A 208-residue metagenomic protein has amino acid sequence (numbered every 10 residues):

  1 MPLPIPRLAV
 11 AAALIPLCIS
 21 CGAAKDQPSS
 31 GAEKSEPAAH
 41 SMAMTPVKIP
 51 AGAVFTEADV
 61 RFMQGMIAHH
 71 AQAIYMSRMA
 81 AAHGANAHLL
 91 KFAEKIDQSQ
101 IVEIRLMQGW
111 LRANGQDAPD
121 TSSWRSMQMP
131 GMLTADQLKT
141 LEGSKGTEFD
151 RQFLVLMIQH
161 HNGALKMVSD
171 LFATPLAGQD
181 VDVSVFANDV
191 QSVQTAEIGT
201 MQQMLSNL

Functional and structural regions predicted by a protein language model:
M1-V10: Bacterial N-terminal signal peptides that target proteins for export
L17-S20: C-terminal motif of bacterial Sec signal peptides marking the signal peptidase cleavage site
G22-L208: All-alpha RGS (Regulator of G-protein Signaling) helical domain and cognate RGS-like helical scaffolds
